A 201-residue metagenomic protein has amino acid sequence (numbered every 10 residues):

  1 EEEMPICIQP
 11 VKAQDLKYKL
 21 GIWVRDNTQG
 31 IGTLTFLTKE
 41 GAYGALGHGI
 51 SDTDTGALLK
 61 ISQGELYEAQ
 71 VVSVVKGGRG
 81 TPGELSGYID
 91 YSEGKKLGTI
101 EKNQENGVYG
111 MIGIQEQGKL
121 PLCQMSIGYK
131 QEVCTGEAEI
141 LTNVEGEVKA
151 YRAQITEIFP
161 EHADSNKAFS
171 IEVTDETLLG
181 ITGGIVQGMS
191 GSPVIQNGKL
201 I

Functional and structural regions predicted by a protein language model:
E1-I201: C-terminal recognition in membrane/secretory proteostasis and scaffolding
